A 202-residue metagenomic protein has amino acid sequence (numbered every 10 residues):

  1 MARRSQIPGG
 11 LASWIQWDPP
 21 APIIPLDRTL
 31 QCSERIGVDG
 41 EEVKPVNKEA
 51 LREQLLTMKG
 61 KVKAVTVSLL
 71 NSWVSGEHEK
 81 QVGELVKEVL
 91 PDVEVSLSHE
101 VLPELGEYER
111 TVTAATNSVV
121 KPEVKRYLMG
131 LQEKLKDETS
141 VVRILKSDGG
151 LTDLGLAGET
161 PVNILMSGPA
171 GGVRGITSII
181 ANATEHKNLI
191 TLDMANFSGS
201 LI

Functional and structural regions predicted by a protein language model:
M1-I202: N-terminally biased helix-coil "hinge/interface" segments that flank
